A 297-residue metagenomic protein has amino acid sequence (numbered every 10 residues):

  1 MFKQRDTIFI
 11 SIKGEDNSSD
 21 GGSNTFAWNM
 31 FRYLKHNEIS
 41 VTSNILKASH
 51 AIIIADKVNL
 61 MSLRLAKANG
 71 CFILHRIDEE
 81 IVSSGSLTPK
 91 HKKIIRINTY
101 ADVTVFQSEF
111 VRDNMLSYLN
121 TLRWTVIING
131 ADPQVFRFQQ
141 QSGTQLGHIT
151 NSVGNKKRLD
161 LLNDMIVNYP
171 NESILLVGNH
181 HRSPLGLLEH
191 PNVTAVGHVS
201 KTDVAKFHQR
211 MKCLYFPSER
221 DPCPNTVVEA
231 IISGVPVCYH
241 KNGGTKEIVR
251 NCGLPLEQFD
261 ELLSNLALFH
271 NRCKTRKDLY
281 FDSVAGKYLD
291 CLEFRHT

Functional and structural regions predicted by a protein language model:
G85-S86, V126-Q145, L185-L187: Acidic anion/phosphate-binding donor-loop and adjacent secondary structure in glycosyltransferase catalytic cores
N98, K206-M211, Y288: Short alpha-helical donor nucleotide-sugar binding micro-motif in glycosyltransferases
D102-L116, N120-F136: Donor nucleotide-sugar binding/catalytic pocket of nucleotide-sugar-dependent glycosyltransferases
F138-K157, N163-N168, L175: Conserved donor-binding/catalytic core segment of Leloir-type glycosyltransferases
S183-T202: Nucleotide-activated donor-binding/catalytic signature segment of Leloir-type glycosyltransferases, i.e., the conserved
E219: Aromatic "clamp/platform" in nucleotide-sugar-dependent glycosyltransferases that forms part of the donor/acceptor
P236-Y239: Short hydrophobic beta-strand element within catalytic cores of glycosyltransferases and related nucleotide-activated
E257, E261-T297: A charged, aromatic-enriched C-terminal amphipathic alpha-helix characteristic of glycosyltransferases across folds
